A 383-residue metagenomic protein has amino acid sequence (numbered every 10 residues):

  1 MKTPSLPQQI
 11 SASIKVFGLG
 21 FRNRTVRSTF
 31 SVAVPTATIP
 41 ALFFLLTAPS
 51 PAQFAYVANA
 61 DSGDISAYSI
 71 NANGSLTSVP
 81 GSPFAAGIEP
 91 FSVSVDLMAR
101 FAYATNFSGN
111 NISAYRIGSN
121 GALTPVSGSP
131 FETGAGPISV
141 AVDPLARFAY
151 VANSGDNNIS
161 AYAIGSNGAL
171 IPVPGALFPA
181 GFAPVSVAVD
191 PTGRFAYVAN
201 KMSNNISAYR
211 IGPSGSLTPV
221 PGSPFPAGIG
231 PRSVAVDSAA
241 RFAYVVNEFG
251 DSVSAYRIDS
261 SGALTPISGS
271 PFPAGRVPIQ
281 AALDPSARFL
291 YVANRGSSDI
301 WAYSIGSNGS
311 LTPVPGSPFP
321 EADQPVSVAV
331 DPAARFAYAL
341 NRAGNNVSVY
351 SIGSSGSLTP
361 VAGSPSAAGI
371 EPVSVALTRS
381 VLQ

Functional and structural regions predicted by a protein language model:
M1-S28: N-terminal secretory signal peptides that target proteins for export/translocation
P4, Q8-S11, A33-T36, Q280: Low-complexity, intrinsically disordered regions enriched in charged/polar residues
K15, L19-F21, S31, I117 (+2 more regions): Intrinsic disorder/low-complexity segments
G20-T47: Bacterial N-terminal signal peptides
A48-Q383: Predominantly soluble domains enriched in secretory-pathway, periplasmic, or organellar proteins
